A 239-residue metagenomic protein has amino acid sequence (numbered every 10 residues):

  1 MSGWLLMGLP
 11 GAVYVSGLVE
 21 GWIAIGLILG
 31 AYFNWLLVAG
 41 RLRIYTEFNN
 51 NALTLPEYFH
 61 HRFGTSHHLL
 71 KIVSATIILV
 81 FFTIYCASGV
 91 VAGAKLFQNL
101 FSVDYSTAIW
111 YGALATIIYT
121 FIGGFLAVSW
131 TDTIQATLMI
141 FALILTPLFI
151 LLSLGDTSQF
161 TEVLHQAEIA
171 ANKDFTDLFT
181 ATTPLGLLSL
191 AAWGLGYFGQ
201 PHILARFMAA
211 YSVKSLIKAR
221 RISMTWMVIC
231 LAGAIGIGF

Functional and structural regions predicted by a protein language model:
M1, L27-A31, I78-L79, A113-I117 (+3 more regions): Residue-level recognition of pore/gate-forming positions within transmembrane alpha-helices of multi-pass
M1-G3, T120, R220: N-terminal amphipathic, basic-rich helices that act as targeting or association modules
S2-A12, A87-A94: Membrane-embedded alpha-helical segments in integral membrane proteins
L5, F33-L37, R41, F81-I84 (+4 more regions): Residue-level signal for alpha-helical transmembrane segments in multi-pass membrane proteins
G8-I25, H60, T137-F239: Loop-to-helix junctions at membrane interfaces in multi-pass transport proteins
A12-L18, V38, K95-L100, L114-A136 (+1 more regions): Membrane-water interface regions at transmembrane-helix termini and the short interhelical loops of multi-pass membrane
W22, L69-I72, T76, T107-Y111 (+2 more regions): Alpha-helical transmembrane segments of integral membrane proteins
W22-T120, A192-G196: Helix-loop-helix module between adjacent transmembrane segments
